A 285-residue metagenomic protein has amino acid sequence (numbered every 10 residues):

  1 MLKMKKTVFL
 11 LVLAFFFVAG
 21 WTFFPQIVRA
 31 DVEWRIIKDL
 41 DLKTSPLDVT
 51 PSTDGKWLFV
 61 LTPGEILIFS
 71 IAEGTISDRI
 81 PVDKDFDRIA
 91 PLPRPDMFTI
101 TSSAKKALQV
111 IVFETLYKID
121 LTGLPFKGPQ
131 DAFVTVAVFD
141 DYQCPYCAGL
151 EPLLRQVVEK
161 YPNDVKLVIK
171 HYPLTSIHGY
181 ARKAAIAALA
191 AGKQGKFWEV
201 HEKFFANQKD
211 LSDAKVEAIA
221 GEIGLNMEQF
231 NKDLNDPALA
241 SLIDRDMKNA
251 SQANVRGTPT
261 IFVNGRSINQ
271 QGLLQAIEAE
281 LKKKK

Functional and structural regions predicted by a protein language model:
L2-V12: Bacterial N-terminal signal peptides that target proteins for export
L11-P25: Bacterial N-terminal signal peptides
W21, Q26-F126, Q130, T175: Predominantly soluble domains enriched in secretory-pathway, periplasmic, or organellar proteins
I37, T50, G55-W57, L61-I68 (+3 more regions): C-terminal cap of thioredoxin/glutaredoxin-like
L121-T122, L154, R245-K248: Alpha-helical scaffolding within the catalytic cores of extracellular/periplasmic polymer-degrading hydrolases
F133-T135: Alpha/beta-hydrolase fold active-site loops
A137-G221, R256, E280-K283: Structural alpha/beta surface segment adjacent to cysteine/selenocysteine redox centers across thiol/disulfide enzymes
